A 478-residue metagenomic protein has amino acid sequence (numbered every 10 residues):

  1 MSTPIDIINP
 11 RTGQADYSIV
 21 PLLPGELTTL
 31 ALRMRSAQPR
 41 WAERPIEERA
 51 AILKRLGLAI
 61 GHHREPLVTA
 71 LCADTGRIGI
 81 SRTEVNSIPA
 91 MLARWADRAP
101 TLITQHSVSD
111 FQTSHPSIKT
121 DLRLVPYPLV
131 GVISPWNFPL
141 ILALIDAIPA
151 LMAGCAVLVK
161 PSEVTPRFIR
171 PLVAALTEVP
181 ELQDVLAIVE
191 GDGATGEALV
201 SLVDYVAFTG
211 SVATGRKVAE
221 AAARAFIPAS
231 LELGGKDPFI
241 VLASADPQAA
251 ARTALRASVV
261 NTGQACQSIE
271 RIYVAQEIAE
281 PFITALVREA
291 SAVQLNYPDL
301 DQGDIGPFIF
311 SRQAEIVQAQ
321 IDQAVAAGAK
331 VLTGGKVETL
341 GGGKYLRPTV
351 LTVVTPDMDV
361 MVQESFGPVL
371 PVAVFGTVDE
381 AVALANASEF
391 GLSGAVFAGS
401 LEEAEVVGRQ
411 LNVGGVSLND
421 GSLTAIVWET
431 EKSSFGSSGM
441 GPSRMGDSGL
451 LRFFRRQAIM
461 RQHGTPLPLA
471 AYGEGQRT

Functional and structural regions predicted by a protein language model:
M1-I118, A292: N-terminal Rossmann-like NAD(P)+-binding subdomain of aldehyde/semialdehyde dehydrogenases
P10, P24-L27, I46, R64 (+5 more regions): Residues at or immediately preceding the N-termini of alpha-helices
T12-S18, I321, E338, Y345-T478: Conserved C-terminal structural/oligomerization subdomain of aldehyde/semialdehyde dehydrogenase
G13, R49, L71, G154 (+8 more regions): Residue-level signal for inorganic ion chemistry
D16-L22, A37-E43, V132, F239-V241 (+5 more regions): Short, well-ordered beta-strand elements within core beta-sheets of diverse protein domains
Q38, A42, G57-R64, V68 (+16 more regions): Structural signal for hydrophobic packing residues in well-ordered secondary-structure cores of soluble enzyme domains
S109-A249, F375: Rossmann-like NAD(P) dinucleotide-binding subdomain of oxidoreductase/dehydrogenase enzymes
Y205, A213-T355, L418, T465-L469 (+1 more regions): ALDH superfamily catalytic-core signature
